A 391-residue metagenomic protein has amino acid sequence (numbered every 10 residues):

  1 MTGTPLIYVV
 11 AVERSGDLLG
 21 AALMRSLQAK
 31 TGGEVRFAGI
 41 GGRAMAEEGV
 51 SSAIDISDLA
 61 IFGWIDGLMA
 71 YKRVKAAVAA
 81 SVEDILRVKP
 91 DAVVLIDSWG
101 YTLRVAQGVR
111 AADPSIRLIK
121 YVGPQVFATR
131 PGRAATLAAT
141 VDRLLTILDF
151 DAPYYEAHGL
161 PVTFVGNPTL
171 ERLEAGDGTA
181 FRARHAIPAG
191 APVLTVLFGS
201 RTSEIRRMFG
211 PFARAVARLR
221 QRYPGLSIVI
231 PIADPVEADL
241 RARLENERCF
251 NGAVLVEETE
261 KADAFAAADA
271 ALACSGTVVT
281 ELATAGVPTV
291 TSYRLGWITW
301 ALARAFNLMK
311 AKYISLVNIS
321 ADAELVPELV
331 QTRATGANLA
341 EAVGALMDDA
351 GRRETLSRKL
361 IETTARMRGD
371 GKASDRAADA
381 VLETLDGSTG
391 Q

Functional and structural regions predicted by a protein language model:
M1-Q391: Nucleotide-activated sugar donor-binding and catalytic core shared by glycosyltransferases and related lipid-linked
